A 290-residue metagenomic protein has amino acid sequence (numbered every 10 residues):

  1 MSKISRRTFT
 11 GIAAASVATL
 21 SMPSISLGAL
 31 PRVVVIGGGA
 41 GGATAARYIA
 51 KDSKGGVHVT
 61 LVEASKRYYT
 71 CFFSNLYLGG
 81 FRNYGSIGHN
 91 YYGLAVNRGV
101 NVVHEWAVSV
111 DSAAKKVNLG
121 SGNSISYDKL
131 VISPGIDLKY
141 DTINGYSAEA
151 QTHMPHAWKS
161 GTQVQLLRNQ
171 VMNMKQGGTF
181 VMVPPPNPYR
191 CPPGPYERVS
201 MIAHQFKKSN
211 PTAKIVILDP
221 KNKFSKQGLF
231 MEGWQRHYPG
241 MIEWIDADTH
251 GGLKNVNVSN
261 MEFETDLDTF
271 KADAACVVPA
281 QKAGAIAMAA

Functional and structural regions predicted by a protein language model:
M1-L20: N-terminal secretory signal peptides and thylakoid transit peptides that target proteins across membranes
A13, P134-G135, P184, P279-A280: Glycine-rich, N-terminal phosphate-binding loop of Rossmann-like dinucleotide-binding domains
A15, I25-S26: Cleavable N-terminal signal peptides
L27-N101, P186-G228: Beta1-alpha1 glycine-rich phosphate/pyrophosphate-binding loop at the start of Rossmann-like nucleotide-binding domains
N97, N101-S109, A114-V117, I125 (+1 more regions): A Rossmann-like FAD-binding core segment of flavoenzymes
I136-S160, L267-A290: Glycine-rich beta-alpha-beta "Rossmann" dinucleotide-binding loop(s) and their flanking helix/strand
I143-G240: Predominantly flavin-linked oxidoreductase catalytic cores and closely associated redox partners
